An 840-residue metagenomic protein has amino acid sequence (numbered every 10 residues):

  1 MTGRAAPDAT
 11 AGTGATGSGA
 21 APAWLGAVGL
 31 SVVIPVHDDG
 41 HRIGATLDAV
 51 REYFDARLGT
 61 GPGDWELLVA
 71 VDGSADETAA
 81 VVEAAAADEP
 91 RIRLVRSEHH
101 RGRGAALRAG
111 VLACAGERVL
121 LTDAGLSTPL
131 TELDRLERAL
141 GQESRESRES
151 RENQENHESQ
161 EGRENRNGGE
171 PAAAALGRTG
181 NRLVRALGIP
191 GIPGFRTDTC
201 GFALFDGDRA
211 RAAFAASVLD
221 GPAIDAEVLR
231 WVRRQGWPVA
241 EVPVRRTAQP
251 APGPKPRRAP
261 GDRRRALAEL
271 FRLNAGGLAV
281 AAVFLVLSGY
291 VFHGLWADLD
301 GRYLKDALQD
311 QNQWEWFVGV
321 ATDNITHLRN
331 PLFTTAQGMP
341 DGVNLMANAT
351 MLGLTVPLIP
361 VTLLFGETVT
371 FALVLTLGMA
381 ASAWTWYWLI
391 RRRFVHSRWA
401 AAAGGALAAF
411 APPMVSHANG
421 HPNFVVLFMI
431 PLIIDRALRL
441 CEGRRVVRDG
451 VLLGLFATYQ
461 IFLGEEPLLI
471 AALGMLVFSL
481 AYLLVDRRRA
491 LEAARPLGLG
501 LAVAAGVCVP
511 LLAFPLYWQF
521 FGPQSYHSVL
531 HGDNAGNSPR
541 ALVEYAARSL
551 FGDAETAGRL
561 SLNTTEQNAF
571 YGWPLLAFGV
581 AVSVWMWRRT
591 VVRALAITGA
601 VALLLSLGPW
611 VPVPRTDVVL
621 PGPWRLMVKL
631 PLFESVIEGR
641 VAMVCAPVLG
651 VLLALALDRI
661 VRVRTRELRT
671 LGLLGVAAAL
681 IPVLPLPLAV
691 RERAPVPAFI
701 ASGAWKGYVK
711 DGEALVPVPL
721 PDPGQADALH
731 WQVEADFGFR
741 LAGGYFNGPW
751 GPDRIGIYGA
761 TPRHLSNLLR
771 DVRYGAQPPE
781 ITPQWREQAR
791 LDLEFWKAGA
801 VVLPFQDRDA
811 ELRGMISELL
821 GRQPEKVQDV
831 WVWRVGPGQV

Functional and structural regions predicted by a protein language model:
V71-A80, L126: A conserved acidic beta->alpha catalytic loop
E98-A113, R118-L121, S127-R151, E158-P222 (+1 more regions): Acceptor/aglycone-binding surface of glycosyltransferases and processive sugar-polymer synthases
F284, L375-R393, R398-V485, G500-L516 (+2 more regions): Membrane-embedded helix bundles of polyisoprenyl
L285-S382, P412-L427, P539-T556, V613-R625: Membrane-interface coil-to-helix junctions
L308-D323, L497-G500, A504-S583, S635-A642: Periplasmic/ER-lumenal interhelical loops and adjacent helix-loop junctions in multi-pass membrane proteins
R487-L499, V580-P621, R664-R669: Membrane-interface helix-loop-helix junctions at transmembrane boundaries of multi-pass membrane enzymes, predominantly
A502-G506, V651-P685: Signature aromatic-anchored transmembrane alpha helix within multi-pass, membrane-resident enzymes that catalyze glycan
H531, A677-V840: Extracytoplasmic
